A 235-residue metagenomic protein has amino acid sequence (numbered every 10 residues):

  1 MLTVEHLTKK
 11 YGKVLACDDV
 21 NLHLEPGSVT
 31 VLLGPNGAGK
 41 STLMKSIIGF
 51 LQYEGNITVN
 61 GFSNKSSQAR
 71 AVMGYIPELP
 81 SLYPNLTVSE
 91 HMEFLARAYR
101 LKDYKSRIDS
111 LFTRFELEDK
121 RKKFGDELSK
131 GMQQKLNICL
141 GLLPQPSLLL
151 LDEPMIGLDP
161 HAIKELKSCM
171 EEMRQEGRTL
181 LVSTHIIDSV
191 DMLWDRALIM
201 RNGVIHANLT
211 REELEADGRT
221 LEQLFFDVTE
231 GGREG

Functional and structural regions predicted by a protein language model:
Y53-A69: Conserved ABC transporter NBD signature motif
E93, R97-K120: Conserved ABC ATPase "signature" region
F124-G131: Conserved ABC ATPase signature
L149-E153: Catalytic Walker B motif of ABC-type/P-loop ATPase nucleotide-binding domains
N208-L209: ABC ATPase "signature
